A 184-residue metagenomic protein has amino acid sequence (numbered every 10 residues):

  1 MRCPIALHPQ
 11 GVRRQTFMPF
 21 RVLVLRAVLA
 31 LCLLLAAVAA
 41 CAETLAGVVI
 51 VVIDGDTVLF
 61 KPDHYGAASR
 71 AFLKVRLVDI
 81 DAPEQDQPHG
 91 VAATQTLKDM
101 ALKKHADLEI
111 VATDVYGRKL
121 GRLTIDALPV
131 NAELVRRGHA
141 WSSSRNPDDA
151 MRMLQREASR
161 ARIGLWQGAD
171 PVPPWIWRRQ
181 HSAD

Functional and structural regions predicted by a protein language model:
P9, R14-V28: Bacterial N-terminal signal peptides that target proteins for export
A30, S143-P147: General secondary-structure propensity
A37-V38: N-terminal signal peptide c-region/cleavage motif recognized by signal peptidases
C41-S143: Electropositive
P147-D184: N-terminal targeting pre-sequences for secretion and organelle import
